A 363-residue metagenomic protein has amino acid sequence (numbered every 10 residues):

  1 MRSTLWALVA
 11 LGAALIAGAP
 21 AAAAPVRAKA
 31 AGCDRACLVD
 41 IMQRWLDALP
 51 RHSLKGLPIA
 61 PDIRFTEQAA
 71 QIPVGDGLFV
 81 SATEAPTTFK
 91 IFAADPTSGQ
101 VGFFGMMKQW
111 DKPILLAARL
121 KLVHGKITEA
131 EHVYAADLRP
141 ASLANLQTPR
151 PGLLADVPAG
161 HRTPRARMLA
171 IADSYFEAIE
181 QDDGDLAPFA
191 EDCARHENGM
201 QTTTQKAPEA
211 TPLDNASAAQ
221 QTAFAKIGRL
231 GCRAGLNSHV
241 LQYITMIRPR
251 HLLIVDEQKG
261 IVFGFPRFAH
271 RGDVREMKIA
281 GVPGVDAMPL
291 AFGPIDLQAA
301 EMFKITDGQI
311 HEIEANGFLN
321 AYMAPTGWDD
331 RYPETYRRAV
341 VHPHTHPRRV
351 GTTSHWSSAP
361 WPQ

Functional and structural regions predicted by a protein language model:
M1-T4: Positively charged n-region of N-terminal signal peptides that target proteins for export
A7-A17: Bacterial N-terminal signal peptides
A21-Q363: C-terminal and inter-domain tail/linker signature
